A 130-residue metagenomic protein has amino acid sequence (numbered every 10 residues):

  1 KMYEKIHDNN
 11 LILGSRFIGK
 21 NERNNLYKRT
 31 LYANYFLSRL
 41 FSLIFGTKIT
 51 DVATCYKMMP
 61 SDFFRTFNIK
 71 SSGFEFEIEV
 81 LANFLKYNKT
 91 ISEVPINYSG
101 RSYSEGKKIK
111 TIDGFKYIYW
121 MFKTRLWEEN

Functional and structural regions predicted by a protein language model:
K1-F74, R101-I118: Acceptor/aglycone-binding surface of glycosyltransferases and processive sugar-polymer synthases
T47-K48, I69-S72, A82-S99: Catalytic donor-sugar/metal-binding loop of nucleotide-sugar-dependent glycosyltransferases
E79: Cell-envelope/extracellular polymer assembly enzymes that use nucleotide-activated donors
Y87-N130: C-terminal catalytic/acceptor-binding lobe
